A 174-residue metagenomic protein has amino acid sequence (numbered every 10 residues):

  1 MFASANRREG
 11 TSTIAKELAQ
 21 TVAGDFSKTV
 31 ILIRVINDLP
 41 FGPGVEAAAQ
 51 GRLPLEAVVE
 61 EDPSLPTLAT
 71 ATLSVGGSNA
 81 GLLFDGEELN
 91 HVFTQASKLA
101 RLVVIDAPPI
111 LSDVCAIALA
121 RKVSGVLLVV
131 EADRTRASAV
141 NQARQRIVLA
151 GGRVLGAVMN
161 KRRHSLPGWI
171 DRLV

Functional and structural regions predicted by a protein language model:
M1-T13, G24-T29, R34-E46, R52 (+1 more regions): Short boundary/hinge segments that flank catalytic cores
A3-E9, S27-L102, P109, D113 (+1 more regions): P-loop/Walker-type NTP enzyme "switch/lid" segment
S12-T13, Q20, L83-F84: Short, motif-level signal for alpha-helix interfacial/capping segments enriched in acidic residues and aromatics/proline
E17, T21, A118: Active-site signature of alpha/beta-hydrolase-fold catalytic machinery across serine- and Asp/Cys-nucleophile hydrolases
L82-V174: Conserved catalytic-core segment of NTP-binding enzymes
